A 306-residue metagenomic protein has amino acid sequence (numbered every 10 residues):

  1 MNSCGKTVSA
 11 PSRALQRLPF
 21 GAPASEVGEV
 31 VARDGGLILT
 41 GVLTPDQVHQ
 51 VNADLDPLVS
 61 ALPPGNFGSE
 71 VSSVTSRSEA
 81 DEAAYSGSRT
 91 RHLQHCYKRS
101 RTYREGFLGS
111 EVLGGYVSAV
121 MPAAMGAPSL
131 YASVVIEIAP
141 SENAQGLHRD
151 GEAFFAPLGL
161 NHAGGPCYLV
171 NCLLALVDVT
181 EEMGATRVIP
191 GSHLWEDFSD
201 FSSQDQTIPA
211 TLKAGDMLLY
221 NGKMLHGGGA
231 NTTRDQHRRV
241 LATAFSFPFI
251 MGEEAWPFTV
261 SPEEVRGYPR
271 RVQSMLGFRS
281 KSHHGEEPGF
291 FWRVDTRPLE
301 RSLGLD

Functional and structural regions predicted by a protein language model:
N2-R33, T40-L147, G151-F155: Non-heme Fe(II)-dependent double-stranded beta-helix
G35-G36, G215: Catalytic palm active-site di-aspartate
L39, L174, L218-Y220: Short hydrophobic-aromatic micro-motifs
E111-G115, V170, K213: A structural signal for well-ordered alpha-helical segments within the folded catalytic domains of diverse enzymes
L113, I138-E142, V179, M217 (+1 more regions): Short, charged/polar surface micro-motifs in flexible loops or helix N-caps
A132-V135, C172-L174, L241-F245: A structural signal for short, well-ordered beta-strand segments
E142-L212, M251-V260: Catalytic core of non-heme Fe(II) oxygenases with the double-stranded beta-helix
H193-L225, G229-D306: Conserved double-stranded beta-helix
